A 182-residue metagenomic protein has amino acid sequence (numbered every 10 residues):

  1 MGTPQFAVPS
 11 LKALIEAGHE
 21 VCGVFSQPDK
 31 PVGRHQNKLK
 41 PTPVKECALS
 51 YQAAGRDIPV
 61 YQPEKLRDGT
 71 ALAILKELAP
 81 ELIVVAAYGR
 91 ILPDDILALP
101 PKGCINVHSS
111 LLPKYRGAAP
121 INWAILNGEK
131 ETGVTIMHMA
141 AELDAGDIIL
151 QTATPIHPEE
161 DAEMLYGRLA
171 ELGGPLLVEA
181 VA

Functional and structural regions predicted by a protein language model:
M1-A182: One-carbon transfer enzymes
